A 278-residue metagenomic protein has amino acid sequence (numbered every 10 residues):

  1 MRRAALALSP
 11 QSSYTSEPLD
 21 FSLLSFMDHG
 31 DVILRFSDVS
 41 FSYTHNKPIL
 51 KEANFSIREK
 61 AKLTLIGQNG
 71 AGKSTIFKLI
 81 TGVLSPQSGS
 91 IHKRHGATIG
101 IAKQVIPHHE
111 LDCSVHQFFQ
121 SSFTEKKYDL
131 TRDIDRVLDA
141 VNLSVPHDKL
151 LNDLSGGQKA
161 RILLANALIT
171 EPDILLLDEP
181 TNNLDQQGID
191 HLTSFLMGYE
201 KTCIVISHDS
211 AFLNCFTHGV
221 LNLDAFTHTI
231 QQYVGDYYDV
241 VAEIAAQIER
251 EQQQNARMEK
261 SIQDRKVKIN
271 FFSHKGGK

Functional and structural regions predicted by a protein language model:
M1-R3, S13-N255: ABC ATP-binding cassette signature C-motif
A5, Q252, E259, Q263-K266 (+1 more regions): Alpha-helical coiled-coil heptad-repeat register
E17-M27, K266-K278: Alpha-helical coupling/stalk and coiled-coil linker elements that connect catalytic or binding modules and transmit
L130, M258, G276-K278: Residue-level recognition of alpha-helical structural elements
